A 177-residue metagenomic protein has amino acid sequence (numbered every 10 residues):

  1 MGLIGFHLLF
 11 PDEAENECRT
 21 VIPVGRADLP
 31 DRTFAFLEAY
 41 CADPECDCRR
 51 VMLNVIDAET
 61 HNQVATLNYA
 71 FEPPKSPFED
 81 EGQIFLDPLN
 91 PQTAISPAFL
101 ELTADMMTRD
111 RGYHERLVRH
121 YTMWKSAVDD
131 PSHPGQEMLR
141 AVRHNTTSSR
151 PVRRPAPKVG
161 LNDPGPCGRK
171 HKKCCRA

Functional and structural regions predicted by a protein language model:
M1-T20: Charged, compositionally biased non-catalytic regions
L8, F85-P88, V152, L161: Compositionally biased, intrinsically disordered/low-complexity regions enriched for serine, proline and threonine
L8-L9, A39-D43, R150-R153: Intrinsically disordered, low-complexity segments enriched in polar/charged residues with Gly/Pro, especially when
T20-T66: Amphipathic, interaction-prone secondary-structure segments
R32-Y40, F99, G160-G165: Short, charged low-complexity linear motifs
T60, N68-F78, D130-A177: Acidic/negatively charged segments and metal-coordination signatures
F71-T147: Acidic, low-complexity intrinsically disordered segments
